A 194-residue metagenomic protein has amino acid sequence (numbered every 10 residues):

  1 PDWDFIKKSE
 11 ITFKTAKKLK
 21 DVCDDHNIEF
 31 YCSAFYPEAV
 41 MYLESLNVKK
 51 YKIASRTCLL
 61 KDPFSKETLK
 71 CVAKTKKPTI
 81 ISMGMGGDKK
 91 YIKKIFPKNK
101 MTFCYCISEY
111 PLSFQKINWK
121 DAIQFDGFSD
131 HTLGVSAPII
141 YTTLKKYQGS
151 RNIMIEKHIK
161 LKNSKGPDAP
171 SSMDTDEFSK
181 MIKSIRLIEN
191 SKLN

Functional and structural regions predicted by a protein language model:
P1-N194: Catalytic cores and adjacent flexible loops of soluble metabolic enzymes that perform enolate/carbanion chemistry on
